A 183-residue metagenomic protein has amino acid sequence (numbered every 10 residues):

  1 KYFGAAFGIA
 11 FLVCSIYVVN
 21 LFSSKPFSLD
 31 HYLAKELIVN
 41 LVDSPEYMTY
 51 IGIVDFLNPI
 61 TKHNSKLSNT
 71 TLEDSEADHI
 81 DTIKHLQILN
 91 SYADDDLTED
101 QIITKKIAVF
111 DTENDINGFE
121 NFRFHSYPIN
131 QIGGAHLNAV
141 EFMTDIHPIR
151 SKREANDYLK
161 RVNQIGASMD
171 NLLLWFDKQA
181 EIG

Functional and structural regions predicted by a protein language model:
K1-A5: Short, hydrophobic alpha-helical membrane anchors of single-pass surface/secreted proteins
A6-G183: Membrane-proximal, proline-rich intrinsically disordered regions
